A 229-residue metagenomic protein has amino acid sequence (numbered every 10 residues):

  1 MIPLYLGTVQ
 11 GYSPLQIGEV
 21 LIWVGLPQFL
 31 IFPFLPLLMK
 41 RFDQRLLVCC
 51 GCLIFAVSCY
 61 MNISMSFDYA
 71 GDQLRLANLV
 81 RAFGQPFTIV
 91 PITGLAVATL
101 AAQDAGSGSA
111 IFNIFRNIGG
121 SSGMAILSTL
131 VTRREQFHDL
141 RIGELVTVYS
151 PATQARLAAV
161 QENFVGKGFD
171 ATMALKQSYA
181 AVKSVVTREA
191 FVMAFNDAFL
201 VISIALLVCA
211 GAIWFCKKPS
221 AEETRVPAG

Functional and structural regions predicted by a protein language model:
M1-S107, S220-G229: Transmembrane core module of solute transporters
I2, G11, I17, L79 (+4 more regions): Hydrophobic alpha-helical elements at and bordering transmembrane segments of multi-pass membrane proteins
V24, Q28, F112-R116, G120: Structural signature of transmembrane alpha-helices in multi-pass secondary transporters
N62, A110-N113, S128: Generic alpha-helical structural context detector
P91, S109-A110, A190-M193: Short, conserved clusters of charged catalytic residues that mark active-site and nucleotide-handling motifs
A98, A110-I111, L200: Charged/polar positions on well-ordered alpha helices
F115-A205, G211-K217, P227-G229: Hydrophobic transmembrane architecture of multi-pass small-molecule transporters
